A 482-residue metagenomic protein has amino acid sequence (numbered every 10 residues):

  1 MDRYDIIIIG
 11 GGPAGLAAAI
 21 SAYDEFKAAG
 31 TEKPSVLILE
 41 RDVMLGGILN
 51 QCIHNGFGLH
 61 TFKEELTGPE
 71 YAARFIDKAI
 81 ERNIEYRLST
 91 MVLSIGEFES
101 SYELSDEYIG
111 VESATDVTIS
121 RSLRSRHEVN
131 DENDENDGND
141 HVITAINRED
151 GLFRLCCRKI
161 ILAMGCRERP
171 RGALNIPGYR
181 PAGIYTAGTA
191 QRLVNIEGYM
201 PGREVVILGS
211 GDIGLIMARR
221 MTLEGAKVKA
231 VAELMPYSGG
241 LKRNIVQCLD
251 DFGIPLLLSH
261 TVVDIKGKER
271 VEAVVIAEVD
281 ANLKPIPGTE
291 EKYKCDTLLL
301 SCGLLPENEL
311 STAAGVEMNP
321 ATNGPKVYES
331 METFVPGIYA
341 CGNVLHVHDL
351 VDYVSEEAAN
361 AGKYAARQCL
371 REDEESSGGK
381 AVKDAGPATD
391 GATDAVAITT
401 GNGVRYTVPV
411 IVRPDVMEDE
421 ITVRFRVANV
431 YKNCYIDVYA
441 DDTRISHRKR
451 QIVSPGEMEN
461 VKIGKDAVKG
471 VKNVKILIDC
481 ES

Functional and structural regions predicted by a protein language model:
M1-D5, L88, V111, R126 (+2 more regions): Rossmann-like nucleotide/phosphate-binding core characteristic of flavoprotein oxidoreductases
Y4, G151-K159, P287-D296: Core beta-strand elements of the Rossmann-like FAD/NAD(P) dinucleotide-binding domain in flavoenzyme oxidoreductases
Y4-K78, P201-I245: Beta1-alpha1 glycine-rich phosphate/pyrophosphate-binding loop at the start of Rossmann-like nucleotide-binding domains
I9, L155-G165, D296-C302: Short hydrophobic core segments
A73-R74, A79-Y102, D106-S122, V129-A145 (+3 more regions): A Rossmann-like FAD-binding core segment of flavoenzymes
L162, I184-V194, T297-H348: FAD-site-proximal beta/loop scaffold in flavoenzymes
M164-V205, S210, T322-E329: Glycine-rich dinucleotide-binding loop and its adjacent helix/turn
C341-E372: A conserved FAD-binding loop/helix module that cradles the flavin
